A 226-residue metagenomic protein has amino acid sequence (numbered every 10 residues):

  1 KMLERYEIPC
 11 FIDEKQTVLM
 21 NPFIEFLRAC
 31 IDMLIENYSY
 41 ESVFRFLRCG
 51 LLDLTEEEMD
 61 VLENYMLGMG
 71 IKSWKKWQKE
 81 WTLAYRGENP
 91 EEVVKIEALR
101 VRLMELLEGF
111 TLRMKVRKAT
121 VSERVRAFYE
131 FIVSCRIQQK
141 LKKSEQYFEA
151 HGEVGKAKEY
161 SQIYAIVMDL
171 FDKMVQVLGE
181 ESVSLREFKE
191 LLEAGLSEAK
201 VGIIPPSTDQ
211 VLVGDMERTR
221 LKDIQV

Functional and structural regions predicted by a protein language model:
K1-V226: Polyanion-engaging groove/track-forming segments
